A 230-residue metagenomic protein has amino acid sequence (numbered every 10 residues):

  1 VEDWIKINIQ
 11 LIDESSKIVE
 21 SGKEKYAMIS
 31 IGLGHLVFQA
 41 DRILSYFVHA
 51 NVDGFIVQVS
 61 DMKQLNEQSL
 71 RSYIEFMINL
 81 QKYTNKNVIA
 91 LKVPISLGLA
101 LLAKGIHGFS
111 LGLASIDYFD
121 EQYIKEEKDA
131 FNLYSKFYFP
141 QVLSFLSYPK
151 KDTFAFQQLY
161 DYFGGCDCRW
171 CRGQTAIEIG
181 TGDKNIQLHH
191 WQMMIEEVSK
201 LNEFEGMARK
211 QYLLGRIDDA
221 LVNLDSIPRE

Functional and structural regions predicted by a protein language model:
V1-L65: Active-site beta->alpha loop and helix N-cap motifs at the rims of alpha/beta catalytic domains
K25-I29, F55-V57, N87-K92, G108-L111: Hydrophobic faces of well-ordered beta-strands that scaffold small-molecule active sites in alpha/beta enzyme cores
S30-Q39, L91-K92, P140-K150: Active-site glycine- and acidic-residue-rich loops that bind and position anionic ligands or nucleotide-like cofactors
V37-M77, K104, Y118-Y134: Glycine/Thr-rich beta-alpha phosphate-binding loop at enzyme active sites
P94-G108: Catalytic cores of alpha/beta
G112-Y118: Short, acidic/turn-prone active-site loops that include or flank metal/cofactor- and phosphate-binding residues
E127-G173: C-terminal amphipathic alpha-helical segment
Y162-E230: C-terminal extensions of enzymes
